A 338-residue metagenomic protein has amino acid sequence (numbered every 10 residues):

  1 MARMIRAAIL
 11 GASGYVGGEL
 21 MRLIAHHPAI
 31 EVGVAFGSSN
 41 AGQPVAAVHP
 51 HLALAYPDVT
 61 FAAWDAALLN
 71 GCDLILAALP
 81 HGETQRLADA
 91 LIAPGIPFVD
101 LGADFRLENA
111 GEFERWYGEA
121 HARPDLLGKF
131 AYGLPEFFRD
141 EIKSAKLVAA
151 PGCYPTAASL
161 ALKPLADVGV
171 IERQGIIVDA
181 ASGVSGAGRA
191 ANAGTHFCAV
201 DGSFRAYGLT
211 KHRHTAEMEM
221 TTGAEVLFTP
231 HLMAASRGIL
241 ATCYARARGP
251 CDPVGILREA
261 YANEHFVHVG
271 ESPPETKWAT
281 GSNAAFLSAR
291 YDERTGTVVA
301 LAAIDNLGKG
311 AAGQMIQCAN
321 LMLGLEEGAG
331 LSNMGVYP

Functional and structural regions predicted by a protein language model:
A2-V200, R205-Y207, R290-R294, A329 (+1 more regions): N-terminal Rossmann-like NAD(P) cofactor-binding subdomain of oxidoreductases, focused on the glycine-rich
R6-I9, A149, T242-Y244, A300-A303: Short glycine-rich or small-residue beta-strand-to-loop segments that form or flank ligand, phosphate, metal/Fe-S
S13, T84, Y154, A158 (+7 more regions): Generic structural signal for well-ordered, non-membrane alpha-helical segments in soluble metabolic enzymes
M21, S159-K163, T215-E219, R258 (+2 more regions): Predominant activation on well-ordered alpha-helical scaffold segments within soluble catalytic domains
L23, H27, V168, T221 (+3 more regions): Change "in soluble alpha/beta enzymes" to "in soluble alpha/beta proteins
A145, F204, G238-T242, T297-V299: Short, solvent-exposed beta-strand edge segments and adjacent coil->beta transition regions
T195-H196, T210-P273: C-terminal substrate-binding/catalytic lobe of Rossmann-fold NAD(P)-dependent dehydrogenases
Y244-P338: C-terminal active-site/capping subdomain that shapes the small-molecule cofactor and substrate pocket of enzyme
